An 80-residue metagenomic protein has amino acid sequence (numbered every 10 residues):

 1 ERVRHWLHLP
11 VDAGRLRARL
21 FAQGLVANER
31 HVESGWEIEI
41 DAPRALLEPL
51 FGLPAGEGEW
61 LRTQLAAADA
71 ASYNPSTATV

Functional and structural regions predicted by a protein language model:
E1-V80: C-terminal-of-GTPase-core extension/linker across diverse P-loop GTPases
